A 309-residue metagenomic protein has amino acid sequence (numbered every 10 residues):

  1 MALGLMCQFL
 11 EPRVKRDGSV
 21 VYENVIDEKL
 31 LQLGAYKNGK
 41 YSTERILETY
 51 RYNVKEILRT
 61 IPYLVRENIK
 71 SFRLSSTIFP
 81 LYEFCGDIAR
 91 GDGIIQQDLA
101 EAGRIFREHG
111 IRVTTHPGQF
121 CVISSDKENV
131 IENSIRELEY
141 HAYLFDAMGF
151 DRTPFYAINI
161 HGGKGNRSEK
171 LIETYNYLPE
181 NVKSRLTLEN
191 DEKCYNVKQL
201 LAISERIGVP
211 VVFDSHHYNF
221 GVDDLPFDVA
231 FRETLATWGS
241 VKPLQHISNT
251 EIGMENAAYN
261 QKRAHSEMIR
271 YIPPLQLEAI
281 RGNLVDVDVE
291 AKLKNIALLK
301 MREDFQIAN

Functional and structural regions predicted by a protein language model:
M1-R112, C121-S124, N129-S134, H141-Y143 (+8 more regions): Alpha/beta catalytic barrel-like cores
H116, D214, V287: Conserved, mostly hydrophobic/aromatic
G118-F120, I160: Short linear capping/connector segments at secondary-structure termini
Q119, E192, H217: Short, glycine/acidic-enriched loop or turn micro-motifs at the edges of active sites
A157, G162-L171: Loop-centered beta-sheet repeat module
E189-N190, E205: Betabetaalpha-Me/HNH-type nuclease active-site subdomain
Y195-N196, H216-V222: Short acidic, Gly/Ser-rich segments with clustered Asp/Glu that frequently serve as metal-coordination loops in enzyme
